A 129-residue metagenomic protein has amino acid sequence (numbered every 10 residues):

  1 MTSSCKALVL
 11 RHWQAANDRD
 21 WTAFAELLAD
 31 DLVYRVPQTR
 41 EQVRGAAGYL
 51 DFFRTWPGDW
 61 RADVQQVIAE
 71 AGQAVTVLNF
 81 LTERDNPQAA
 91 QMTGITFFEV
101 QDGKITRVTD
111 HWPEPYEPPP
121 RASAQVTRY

Functional and structural regions predicted by a protein language model:
M1-D30, P119-Y129: Short, low-complexity N-terminal intrinsically disordered segments enriched in polar/charged residues
M1-S4, L50-Y129: A beta-strand edge to alpha-helix "cap/lid" segment located at domain peripheries
H12-A15, Y34-R35, D59, L81-E83: Alpha-helix C-capping/helix-to-loop hinge sites
W13, Q38, Q66-I68: Structured beta->alpha junctions
A23, G48-D51: An acidic, carboxylate-rich microenvironment
D30-D31, G103: Structural detector for helix-capping/boundary residues
V33-Q42, H111: A short gly/proline-enriched turn/hairpin at secondary-structure junctions
G45: Conserved, charge-rich beta-strand/loop surface module that forms ligand/interface-binding patches within domains
